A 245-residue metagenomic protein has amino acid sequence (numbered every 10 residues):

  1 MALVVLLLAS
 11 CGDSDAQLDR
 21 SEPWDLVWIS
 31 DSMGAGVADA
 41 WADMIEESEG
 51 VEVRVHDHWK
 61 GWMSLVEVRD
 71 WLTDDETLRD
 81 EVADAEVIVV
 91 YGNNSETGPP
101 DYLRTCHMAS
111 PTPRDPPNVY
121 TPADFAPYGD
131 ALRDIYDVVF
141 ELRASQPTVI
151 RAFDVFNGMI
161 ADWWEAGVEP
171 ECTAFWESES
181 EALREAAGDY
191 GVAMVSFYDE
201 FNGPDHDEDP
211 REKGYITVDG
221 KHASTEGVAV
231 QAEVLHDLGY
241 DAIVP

Functional and structural regions predicted by a protein language model:
M1-V4: Sec-dependent signal peptide recognition, specifically the positively charged N-region followed immediately by
L7-S10: C-terminal motif of bacterial Sec signal peptides marking the signal peptidase cleavage site
G12-S14: Bacterial signal peptide processing site
P23-V27, M33-D130: Conserved SGNH/GDSL esterase-like catalytic core that processes O-acyl groups on lipids and polysaccharides
V87, Y91, V149-F156: Conserved, well-ordered alpha-helix/loop/beta-strand core segments that scaffold catalytic motifs
G129-F140, S180: Generic structural signal for well-ordered alpha-helices, preferentially at hydrophobic/aromatic core positions
L142-V149: A short helix->loop->beta-strand "cap" motif at the edges of active sites that frequently abuts
V155-P245: Catalytic His-Asp segment of secreted/periplasmic serine-dependent ester chemistry enzymes
